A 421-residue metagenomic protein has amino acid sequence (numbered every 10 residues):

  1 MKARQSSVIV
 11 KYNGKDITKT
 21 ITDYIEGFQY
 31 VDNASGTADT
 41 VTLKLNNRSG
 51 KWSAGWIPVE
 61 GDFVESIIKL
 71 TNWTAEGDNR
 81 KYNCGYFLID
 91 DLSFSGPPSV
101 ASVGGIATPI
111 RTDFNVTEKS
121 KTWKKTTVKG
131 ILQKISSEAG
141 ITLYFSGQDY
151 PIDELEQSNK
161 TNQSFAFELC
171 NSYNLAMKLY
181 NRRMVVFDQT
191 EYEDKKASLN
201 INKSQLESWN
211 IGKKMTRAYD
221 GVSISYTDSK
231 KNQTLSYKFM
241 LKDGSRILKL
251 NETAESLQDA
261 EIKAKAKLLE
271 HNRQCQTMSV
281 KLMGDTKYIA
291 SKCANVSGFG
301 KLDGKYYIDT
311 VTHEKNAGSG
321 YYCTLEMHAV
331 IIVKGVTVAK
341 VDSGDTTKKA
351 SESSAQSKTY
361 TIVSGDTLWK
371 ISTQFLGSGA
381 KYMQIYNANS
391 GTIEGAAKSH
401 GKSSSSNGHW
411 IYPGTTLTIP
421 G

Functional and structural regions predicted by a protein language model:
M1-I110: Assembly/oligomerization scaffold segments
K2, G77, V100-T112, I141 (+3 more regions): Short beta-strand-centered interaction patches in the first periplasmic/extracellular domains of large envelope
F28-V59, E207-Q356: An acidic/polar, Gly/Ser/Thr-rich interaction patch typically located in mid-to-C-terminal regions of proteins
G61, A290-S291, G365, G414: Loop/turn positions that initiate beta-strands
R111-K134, Y144-E168, L282-D285, V363-G365: Short acidic/polar beta-strand-loop edge motifs in secreted extracellular and Gram-negative envelope-associated
T117-K119, S351-G379, M383-N387, W410 (+1 more regions): Primarily a LysM-type cell-wall glycan-binding module
P151, N159, Y386-N407: Short acidic beta-strand-loop surface patches of small beta-rich interaction domains
